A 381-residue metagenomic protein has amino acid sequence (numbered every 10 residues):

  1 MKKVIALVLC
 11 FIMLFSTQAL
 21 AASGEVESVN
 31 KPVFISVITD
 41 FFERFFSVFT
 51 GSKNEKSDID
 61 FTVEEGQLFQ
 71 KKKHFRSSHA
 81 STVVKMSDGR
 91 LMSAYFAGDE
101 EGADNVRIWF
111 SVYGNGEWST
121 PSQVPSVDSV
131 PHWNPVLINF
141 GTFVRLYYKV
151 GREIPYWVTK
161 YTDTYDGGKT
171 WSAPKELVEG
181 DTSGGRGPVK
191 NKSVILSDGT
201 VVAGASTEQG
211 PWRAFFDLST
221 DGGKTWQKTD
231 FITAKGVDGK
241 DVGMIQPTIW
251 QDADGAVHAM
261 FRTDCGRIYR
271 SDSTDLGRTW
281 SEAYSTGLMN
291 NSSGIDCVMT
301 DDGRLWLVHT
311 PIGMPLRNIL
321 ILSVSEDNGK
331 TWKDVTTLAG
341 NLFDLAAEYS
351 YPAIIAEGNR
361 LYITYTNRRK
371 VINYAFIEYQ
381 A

Functional and structural regions predicted by a protein language model:
V4-L20: Sec-dependent N-terminal signal peptides of Gram-positive bacterial secreted proteins and lipoproteins
L7, L20-S23, D254, F376: Intrinsic disorder/low-complexity segments
C10, S23-E25, G168: Short intrinsically disordered, low-complexity segments
F15-V33, F41, F45, F49-S52: Sec-dependent signal peptide cleavage junction
G51-A381: Asp-box/BNR beta-propeller blade signature and adjacent active/binding-site loops in extracellular glycan-interacting
